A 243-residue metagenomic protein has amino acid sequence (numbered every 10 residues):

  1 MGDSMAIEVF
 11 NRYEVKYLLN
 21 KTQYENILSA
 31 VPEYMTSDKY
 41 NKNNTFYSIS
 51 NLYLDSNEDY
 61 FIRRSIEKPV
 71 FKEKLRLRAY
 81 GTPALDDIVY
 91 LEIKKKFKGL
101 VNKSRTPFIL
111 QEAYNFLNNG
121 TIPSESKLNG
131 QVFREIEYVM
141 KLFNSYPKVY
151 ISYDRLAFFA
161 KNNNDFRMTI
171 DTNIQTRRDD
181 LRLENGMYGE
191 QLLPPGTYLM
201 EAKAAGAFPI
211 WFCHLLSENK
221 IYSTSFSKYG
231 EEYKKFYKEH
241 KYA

Functional and structural regions predicted by a protein language model:
M1-A243: Phosphate-end processing signature that detects enzymes handling 5′-triphosphorylated RNA and polyphosphate
